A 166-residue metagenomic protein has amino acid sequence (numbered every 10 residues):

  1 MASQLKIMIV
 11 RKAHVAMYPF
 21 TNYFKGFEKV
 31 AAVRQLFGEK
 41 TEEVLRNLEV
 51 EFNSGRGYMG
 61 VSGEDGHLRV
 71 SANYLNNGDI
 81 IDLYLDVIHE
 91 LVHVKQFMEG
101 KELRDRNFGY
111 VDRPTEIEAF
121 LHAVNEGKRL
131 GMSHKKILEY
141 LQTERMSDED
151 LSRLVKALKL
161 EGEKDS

Functional and structural regions predicted by a protein language model:
M1-Y58, R145-S166: A metal-dependent hydrolase signature that marks the N-terminal structural subdomain at the beginning of catalytic folds
F20-F27, G78, G109, R113: Charge-dense, low-complexity intrinsically disordered segments
Q35-V44, K101, L130-K136: Surface-exposed helix-capping loop/turn segments at secondary-structure junctions
E49-I81: Active-site scaffold of zinc-dependent metalloenzymes
I81-L85, F97-L121: Post-HEXXH active-site segment of zinc metalloproteases
I88-Q96: Short active-site segment of divalent metal-dependent hydrolases/proteases that encodes the spacing between
E90, E116-E118, E126: Acidic-residue sensor for enzyme active/binding pockets
V124-S147: Short helix/loop segments within enzyme catalytic domains that coordinate or immediately flank catalytic cofactors
